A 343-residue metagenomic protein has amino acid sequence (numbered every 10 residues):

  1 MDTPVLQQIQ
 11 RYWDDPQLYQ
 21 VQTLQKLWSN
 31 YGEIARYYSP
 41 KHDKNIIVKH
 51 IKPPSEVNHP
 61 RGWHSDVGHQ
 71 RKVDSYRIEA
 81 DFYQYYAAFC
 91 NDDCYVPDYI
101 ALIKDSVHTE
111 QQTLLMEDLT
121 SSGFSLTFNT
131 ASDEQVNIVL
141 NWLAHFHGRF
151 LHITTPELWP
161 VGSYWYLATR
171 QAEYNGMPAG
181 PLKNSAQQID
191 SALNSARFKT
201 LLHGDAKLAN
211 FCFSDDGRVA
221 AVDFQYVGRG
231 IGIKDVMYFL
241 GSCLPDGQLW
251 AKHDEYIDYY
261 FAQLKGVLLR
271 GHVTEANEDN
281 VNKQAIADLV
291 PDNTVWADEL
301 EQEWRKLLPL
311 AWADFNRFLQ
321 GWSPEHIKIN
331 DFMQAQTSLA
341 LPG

Functional and structural regions predicted by a protein language model:
M1-V107, S214-V219: Conserved NTP-binding catalytic cores of kinases and kinase-like/nucleotidyltransferase enzymes across multiple kinase
M1-W28, H42-D43, E275-V290, Q302 (+1 more regions): Regulatory N- and C-terminal appendages and interdomain linkers associated with kinase/kinase-like NTP transferase
G32-H42, I47, I189-K234: Active-site acidic catalytic loop and adjacent metal/ATP-binding pocket of ATP-dependent phosphoryl transfer enzymes
P53-H59, T113-N129, W312-N330: A glycine-centered beta->alpha junction motif in the catalytic cores of kinase/phosphotransferase enzymes
G68, D81, R229-H272, K283 (+1 more regions): Active-site activation/catalytic loop segments of kinase-like enzymes and analogous catalytic loops in related
Y99, S106, I153-Y166, G271-N277 (+1 more regions): Short, glycine/acidic-rich hinge or "gate" loops at secondary-structure transitions that mediate conformational
I100-I138: Conserved structural core of kinase catalytic domains
S122-H203, C212-D215: ATP-dependent phospho-/nucleotidyl transfer catalytic cores
